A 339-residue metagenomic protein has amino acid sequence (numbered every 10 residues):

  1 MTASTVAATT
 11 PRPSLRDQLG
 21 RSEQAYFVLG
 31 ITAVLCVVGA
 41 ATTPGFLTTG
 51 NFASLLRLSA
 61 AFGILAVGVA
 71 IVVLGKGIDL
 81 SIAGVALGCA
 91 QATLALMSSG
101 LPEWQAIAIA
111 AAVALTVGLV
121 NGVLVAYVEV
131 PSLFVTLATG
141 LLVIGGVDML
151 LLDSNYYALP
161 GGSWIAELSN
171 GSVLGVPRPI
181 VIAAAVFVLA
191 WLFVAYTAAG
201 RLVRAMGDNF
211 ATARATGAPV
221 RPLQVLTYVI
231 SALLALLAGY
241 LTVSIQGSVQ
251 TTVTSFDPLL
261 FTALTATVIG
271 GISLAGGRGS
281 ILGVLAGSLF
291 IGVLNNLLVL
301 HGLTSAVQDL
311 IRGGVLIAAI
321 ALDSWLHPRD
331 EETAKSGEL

Functional and structural regions predicted by a protein language model:
M1-A33, V37, V188, D208 (+3 more regions): Cytosolic-side transmembrane-helix boundaries in multi-pass membrane proteins
V28-A40, V69, G140-V147, I182-W191 (+4 more regions): Hydrophobic core segments of alpha-helical transmembrane domains in multi-pass membrane transport and ion-translocation
A33-S99, V123-V130, L264-L282, G314: Single transmembrane alpha-helix segments in multi-pass membrane proteins
T42-S54, D148-L152, V194-G200, Y228-T265: Inter-helical junctions in multi-pass inner-membrane proteins, predominant in energy-converting antiporter-like
L101-G140, A286-F290: Alpha-helical transmembrane segments within multi-pass membrane transporters and channels
P102, A106-A110, T116-N121, S172-Q250: Helix-loop-helix "hairpin" substructures at the membrane interface of multi-pass membrane proteins
V128, S132-Y196, L223-L226, I245-F256 (+1 more regions): Transmembrane helix-bundle core of multi-pass membrane transporters and related energy-transducing complexes
A235, Q250-G313: Transmembrane alpha-helical segments in multi-pass inner-membrane proteins
